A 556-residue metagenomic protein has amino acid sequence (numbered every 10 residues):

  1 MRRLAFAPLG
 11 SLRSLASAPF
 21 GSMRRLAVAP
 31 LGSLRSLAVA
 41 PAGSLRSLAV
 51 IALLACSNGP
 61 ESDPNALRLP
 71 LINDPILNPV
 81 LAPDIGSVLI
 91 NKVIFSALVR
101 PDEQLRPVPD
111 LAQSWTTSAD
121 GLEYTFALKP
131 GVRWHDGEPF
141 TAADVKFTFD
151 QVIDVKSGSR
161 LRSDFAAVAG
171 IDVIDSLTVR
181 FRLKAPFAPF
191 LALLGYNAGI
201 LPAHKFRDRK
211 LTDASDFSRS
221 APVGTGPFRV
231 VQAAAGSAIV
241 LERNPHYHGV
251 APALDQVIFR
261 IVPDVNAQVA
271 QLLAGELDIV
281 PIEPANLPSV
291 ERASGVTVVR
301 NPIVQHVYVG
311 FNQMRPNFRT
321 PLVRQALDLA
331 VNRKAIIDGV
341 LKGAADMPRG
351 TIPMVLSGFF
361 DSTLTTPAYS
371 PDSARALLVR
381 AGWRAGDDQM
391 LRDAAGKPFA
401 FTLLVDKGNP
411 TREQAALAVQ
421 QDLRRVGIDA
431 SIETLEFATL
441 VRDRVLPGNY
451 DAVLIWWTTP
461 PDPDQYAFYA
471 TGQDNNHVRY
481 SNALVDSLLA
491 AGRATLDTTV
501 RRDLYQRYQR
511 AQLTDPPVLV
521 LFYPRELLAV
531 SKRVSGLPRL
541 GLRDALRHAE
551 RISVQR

Functional and structural regions predicted by a protein language model:
G59, A235, R384-T459: Ligand/substrate-recognition segments at binding pockets and active sites
P70-A119, F147-D150, V223-G224: N-terminal lobe/hinge region of extracytoplasmic solute-binding protein
Q113-G158, I174, R180-R182, Q268-Q271 (+1 more regions): Aromatic- and charge-enriched surface segment that lines or borders ligand/interaction sites
A127, R162-R207: Surface-exposed binding/hinge segments that line and control ligand-binding clefts or catalytic entry sites
T141-T148, S176-R182, G226-P227, L254-Q256 (+6 more regions): Alpha-helical secondary-structure segments
G195-P252, Q256, N266, F360 (+2 more regions): Gly/Pro-rich hinge or "lid" segments in bacterial periplasmic/extracellular proteins
D216-R219, N244-V290, L417-Q421, G427-S431 (+1 more regions): Ligand-site clamp/hinge motif
A234, A330-S362, S373, T411-Q420 (+1 more regions): Detector for C-terminal structural segments
